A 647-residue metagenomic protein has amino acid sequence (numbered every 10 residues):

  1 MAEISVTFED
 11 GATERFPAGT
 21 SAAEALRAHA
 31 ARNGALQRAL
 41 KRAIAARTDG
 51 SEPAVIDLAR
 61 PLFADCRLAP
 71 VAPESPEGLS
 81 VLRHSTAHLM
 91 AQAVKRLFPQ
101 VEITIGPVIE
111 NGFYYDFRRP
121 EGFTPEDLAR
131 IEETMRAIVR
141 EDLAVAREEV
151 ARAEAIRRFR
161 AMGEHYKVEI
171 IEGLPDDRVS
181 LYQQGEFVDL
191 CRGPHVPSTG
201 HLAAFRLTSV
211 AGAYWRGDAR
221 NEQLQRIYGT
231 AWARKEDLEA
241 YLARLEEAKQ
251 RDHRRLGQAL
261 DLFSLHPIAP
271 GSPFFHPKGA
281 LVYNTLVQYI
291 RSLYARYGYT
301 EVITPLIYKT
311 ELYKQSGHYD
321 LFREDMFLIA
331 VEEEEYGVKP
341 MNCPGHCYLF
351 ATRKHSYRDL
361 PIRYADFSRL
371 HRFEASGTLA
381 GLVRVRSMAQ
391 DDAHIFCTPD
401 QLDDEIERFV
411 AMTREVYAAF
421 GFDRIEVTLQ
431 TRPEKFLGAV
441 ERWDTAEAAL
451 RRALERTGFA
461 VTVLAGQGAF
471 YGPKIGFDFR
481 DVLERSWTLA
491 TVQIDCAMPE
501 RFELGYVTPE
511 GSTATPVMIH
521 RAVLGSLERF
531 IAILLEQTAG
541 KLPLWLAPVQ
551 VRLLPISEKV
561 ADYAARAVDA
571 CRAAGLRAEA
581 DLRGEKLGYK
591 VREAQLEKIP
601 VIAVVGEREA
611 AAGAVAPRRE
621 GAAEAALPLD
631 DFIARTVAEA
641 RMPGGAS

Functional and structural regions predicted by a protein language model:
M1-T104, E110-S647: NTP/phosphate- and nucleic-acid-binding module
